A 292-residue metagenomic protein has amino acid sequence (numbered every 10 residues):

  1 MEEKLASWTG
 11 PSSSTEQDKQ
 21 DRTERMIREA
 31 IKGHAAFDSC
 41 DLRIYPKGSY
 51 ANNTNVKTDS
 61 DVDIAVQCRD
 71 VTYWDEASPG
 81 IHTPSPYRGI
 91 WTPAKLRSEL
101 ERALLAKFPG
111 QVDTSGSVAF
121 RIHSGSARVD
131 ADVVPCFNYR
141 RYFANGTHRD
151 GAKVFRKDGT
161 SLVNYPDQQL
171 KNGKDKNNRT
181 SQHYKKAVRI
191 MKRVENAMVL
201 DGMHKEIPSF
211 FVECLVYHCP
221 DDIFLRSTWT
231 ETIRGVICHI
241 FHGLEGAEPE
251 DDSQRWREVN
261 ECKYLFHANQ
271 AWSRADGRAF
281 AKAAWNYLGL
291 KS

Functional and structural regions predicted by a protein language model:
M1-D59, D70-G89, N260-E261: N-terminal regions immediately upstream of nucleotidyltransferase
M1-L5, P249-S292: Terminal (often C-terminal) interaction modules
M1-T9, S60-Y73, N138-K153, D175 (+1 more regions): Short N-terminal signal/transit or membrane-insertion segments and the immediately adjacent low-complexity/disordered
T9-S12, Q169-N177, D221-I223, C262-A271: Charged, low-complexity surface segments at secondary-structure and domain boundaries
R25-R28, R88-E248, R278, K282-L290: Catalytic cores of NTP-dependent nucleotidyl/adenyl transfer enzymes across multiple folds
C40-R43, V118-F120, D251-Q254: Residue-level recognition of the N-termini of beta-strands and the immediately preceding loop/turn
S49-R69, R121-C136: Histidine-centered divalent-metal-coordination microenvironment in nucleic-acid enzymes
I64, A77-P79, W229: Residue-level signature of transmembrane alpha-helix interfaces in integral membrane proteins
